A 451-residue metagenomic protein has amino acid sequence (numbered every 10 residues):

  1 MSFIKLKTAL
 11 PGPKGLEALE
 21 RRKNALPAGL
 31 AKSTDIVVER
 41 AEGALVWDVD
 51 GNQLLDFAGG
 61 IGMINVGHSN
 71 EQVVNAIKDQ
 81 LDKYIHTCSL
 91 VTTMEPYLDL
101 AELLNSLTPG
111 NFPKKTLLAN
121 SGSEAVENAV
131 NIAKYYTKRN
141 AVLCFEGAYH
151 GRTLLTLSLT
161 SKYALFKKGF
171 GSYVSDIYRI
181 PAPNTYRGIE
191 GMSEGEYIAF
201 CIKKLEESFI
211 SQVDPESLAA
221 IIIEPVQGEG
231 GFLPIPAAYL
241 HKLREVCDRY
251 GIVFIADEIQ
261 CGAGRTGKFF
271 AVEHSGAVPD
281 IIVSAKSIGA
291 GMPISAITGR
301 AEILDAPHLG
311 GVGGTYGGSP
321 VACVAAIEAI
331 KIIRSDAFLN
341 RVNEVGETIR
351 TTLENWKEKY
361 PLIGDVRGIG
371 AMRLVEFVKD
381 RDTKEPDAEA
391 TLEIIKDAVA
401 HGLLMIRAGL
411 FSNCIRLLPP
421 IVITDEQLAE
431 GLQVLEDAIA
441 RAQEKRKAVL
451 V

Functional and structural regions predicted by a protein language model:
M1-V451: Conserved N-terminal phosphate-binding loop of PLP-dependent enzymes in the Aspartate aminotransferase
